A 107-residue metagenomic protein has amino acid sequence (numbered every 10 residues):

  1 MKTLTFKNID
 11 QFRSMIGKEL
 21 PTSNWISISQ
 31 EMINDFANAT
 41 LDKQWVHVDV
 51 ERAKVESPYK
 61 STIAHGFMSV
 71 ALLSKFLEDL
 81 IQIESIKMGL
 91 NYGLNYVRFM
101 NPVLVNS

Functional and structural regions predicted by a protein language model:
K2-T62: Catalytic strand-loop segment that frames the active site of acyl-thioester-processing enzymes
N34-A37, V70-S74: Predominant activation on well-ordered alpha-helical scaffold segments within soluble catalytic domains
P58-S61, A71-S107: Hydrophobic beta-strand-centered segment that forms part of the acyl-chain substrate-binding groove
